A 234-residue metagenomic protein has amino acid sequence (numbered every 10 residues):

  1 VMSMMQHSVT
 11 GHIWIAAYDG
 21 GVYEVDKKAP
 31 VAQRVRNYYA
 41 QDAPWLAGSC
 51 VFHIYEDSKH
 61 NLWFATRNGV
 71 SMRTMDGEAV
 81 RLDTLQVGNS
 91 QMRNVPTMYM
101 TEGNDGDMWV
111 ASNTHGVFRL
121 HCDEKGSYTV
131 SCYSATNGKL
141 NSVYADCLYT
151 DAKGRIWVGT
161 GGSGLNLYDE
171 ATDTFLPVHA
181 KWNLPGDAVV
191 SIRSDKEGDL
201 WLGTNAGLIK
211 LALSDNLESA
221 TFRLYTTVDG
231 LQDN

Functional and structural regions predicted by a protein language model:
V1-N234: Carboxylate-rich, polar loop motifs that coordinate divalent cations or form catalytic acidic clusters
